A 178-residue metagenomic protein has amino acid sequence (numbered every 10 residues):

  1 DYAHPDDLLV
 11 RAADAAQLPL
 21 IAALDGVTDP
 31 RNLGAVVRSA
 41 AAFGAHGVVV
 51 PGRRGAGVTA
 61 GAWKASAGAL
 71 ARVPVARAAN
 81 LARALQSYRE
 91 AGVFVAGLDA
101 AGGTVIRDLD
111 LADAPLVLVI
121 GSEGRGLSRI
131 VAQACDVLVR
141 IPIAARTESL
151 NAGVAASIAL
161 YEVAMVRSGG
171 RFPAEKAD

Functional and structural regions predicted by a protein language model:
D1-D178: Post-transcriptional modification and biogenesis factors for structured RNAs of the translation apparatus
